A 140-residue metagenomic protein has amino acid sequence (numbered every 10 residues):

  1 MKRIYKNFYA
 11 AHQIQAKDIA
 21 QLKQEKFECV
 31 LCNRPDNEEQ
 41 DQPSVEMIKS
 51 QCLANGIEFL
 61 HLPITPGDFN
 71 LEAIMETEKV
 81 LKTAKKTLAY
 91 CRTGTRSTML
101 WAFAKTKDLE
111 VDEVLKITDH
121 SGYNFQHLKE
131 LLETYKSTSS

Functional and structural regions predicted by a protein language model:
M1-L88, A102-S140: Cys-dependent protein tyrosine phosphatase-like superfamily
L88-T98: A phosphate-binding catalytic loop at a beta-strand-loop-alpha-helix junction that coordinates phosphoryl groups
